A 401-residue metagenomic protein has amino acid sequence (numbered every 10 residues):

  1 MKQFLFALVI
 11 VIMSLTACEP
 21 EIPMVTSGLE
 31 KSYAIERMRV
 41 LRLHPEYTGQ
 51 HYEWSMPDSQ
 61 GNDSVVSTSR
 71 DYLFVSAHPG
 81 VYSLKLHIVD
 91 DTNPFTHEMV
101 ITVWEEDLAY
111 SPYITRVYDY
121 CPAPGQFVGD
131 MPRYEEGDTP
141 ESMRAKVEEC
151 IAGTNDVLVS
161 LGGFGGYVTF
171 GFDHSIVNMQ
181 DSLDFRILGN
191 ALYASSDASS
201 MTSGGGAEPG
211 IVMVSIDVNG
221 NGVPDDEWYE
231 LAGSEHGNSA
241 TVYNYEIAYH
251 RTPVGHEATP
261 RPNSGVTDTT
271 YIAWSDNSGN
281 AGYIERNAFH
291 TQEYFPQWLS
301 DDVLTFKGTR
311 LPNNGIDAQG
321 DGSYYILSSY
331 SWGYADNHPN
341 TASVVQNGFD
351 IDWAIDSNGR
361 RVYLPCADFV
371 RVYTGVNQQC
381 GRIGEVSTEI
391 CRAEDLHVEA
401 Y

Functional and structural regions predicted by a protein language model:
M1-F4: Positively charged n-region of N-terminal signal peptides that target proteins for export
L8-V40, T92-V100, W104-A109: Bacterial Sec-dependent N-terminal signal peptides
Y47-E53: Solvent-exposed loop segments of extracellular immunoglobulin-like
E53-V75: Surface-exposed, flexible coil segments in extracellular/virion-facing regions
S76-V81, Y363-L364: Surface-exposed, short loops/turns at beta-strand junctions within beta-sandwich domains
T102-E208, A232-Y401: A domain-level signal for the mature, folded cores of soluble proteins
A198-S203, V218-E227: Acidic, glycine-anchored loop motifs typical of Ca2+
